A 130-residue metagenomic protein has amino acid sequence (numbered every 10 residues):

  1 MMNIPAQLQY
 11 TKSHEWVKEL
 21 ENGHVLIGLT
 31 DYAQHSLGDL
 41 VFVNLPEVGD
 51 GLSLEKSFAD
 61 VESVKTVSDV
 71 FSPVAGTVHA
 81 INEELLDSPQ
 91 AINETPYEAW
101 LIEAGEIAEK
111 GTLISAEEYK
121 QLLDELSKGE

Functional and structural regions predicted by a protein language model:
M1-L54, E94-A108, T112-E130: Acidic, low-complexity mobile loops and tails
E21-N22, V67, A80-D87, E109-G111: Short, conserved beta-turn/loop elements at beta-strand boundaries and strand-helix junctions
G51, D69, A75-T77: Beta-solenoid/beta-rich acyl/carboxylate-transfer cores
L52, F58-A59, H79: Generic structural signal for buried aliphatic residues
E62-F71, S88-A91: Short, Lys/Arg- and Gly-enriched loop/turn segments at beta-strand edges
H79-E103: Aromatic- and Lys/Arg-enriched surface recognition patch
